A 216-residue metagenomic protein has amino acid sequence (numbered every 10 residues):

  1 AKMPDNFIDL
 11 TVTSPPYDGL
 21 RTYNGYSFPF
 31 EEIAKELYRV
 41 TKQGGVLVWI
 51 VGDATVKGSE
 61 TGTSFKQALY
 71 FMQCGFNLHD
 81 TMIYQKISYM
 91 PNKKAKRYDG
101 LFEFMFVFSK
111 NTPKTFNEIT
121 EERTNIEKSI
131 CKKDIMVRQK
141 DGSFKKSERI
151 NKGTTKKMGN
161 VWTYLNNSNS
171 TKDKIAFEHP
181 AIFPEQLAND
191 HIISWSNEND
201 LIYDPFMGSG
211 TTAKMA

Functional and structural regions predicted by a protein language model:
A1-A216: Core catalytic lobe of class I
